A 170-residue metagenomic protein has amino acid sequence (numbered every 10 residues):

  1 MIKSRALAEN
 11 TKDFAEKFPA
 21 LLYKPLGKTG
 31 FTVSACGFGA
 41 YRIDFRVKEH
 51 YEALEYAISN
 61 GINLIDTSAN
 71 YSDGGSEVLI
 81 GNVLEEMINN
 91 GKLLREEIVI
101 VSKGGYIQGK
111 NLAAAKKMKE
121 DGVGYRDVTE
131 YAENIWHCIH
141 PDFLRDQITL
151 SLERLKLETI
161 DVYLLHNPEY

Functional and structural regions predicted by a protein language model:
M1-G104, Q108-K119: N-terminal binding-site loop/beta-alpha segment at the start of enzyme catalytic domains that lines or forms
G122-Y170: Glycine/proline-rich, positively charged, aromatic-decorated active-site loop/lid region on the catalytic face
